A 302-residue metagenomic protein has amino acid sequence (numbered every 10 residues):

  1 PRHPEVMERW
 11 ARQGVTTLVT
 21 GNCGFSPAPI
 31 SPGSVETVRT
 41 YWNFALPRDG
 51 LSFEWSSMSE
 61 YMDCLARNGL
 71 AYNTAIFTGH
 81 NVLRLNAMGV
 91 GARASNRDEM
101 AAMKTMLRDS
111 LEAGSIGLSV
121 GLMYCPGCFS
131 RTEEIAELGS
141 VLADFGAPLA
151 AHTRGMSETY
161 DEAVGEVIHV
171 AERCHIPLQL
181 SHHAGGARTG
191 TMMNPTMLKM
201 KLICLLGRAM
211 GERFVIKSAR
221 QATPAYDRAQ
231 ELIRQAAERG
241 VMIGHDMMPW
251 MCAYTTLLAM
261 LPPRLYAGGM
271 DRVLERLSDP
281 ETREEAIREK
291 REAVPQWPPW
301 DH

Functional and structural regions predicted by a protein language model:
P1, G79-N81, G121-C125, H152-M156 (+2 more regions): Active-site beta-loop-alpha junctions enriched in small/polar residues
P1-R2, A94-D98, M123-E133, R154-T159 (+1 more regions): Alpha-helix capping and helix-loop boundary segments enriched in small/acidic/polar residues
R2-G117, G146, P195-L198, V241: Divalent-metal coordination cores built from histidine and acidic residues
V15-T16, D144-A147, E172-P177, L261: Glycine-enriched alpha-helix->loop->beta-strand junction motifs that scaffold or abut catalytic
L18-V19, L118-S119, L149, L178 (+1 more regions): Hydrophobic residues within beta-strands of alpha/beta enzymes
I30-E54, S59-M62, N81-R93, T159 (+2 more regions): Polyanionic/metal-chelating signatures
E60-D63, T105, E133-D144, G165-H169 (+2 more regions): Alpha-helical scaffolding segments of alpha/beta enzyme cores, especially the outer helices of TIM-barrel or partial
D109-H169: Divalent metal-binding pocket/active-site signature
